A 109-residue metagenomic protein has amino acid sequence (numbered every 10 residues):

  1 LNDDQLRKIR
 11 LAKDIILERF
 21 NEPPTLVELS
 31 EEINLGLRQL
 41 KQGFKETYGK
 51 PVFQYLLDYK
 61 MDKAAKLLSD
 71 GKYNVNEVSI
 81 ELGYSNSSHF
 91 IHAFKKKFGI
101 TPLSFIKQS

Functional and structural regions predicted by a protein language model:
L1-K8, E18-E22, E31-N34: Membrane-proximal linker segments that couple transmembrane helices to downstream signaling/catalytic modules
R10-E18, P23-E28, E46-S85, K107-S109: Terminal helix-turn-helix DNA-binding modules in bacterial transcription factors
I33-L37, S85-N86: Short coil turns linking two alpha-helices in DNA-binding domains
Q39-L40, F44, H89-F90, F94: Short hydrophobic/aromatic patch on the recognition helix
S69, I91-S109: …primarily DNA-binding HTH/wHTH and HhH modules…
